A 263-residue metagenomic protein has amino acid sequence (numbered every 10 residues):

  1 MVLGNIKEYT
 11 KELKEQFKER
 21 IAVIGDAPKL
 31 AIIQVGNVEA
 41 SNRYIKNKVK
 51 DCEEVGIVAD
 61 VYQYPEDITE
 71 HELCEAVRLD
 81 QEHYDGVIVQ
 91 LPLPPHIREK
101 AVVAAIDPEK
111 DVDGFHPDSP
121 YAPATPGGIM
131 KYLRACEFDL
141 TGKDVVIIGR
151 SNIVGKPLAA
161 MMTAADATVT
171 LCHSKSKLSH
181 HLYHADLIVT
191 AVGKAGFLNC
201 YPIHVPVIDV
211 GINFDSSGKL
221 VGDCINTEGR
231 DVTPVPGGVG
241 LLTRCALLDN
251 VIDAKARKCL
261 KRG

Functional and structural regions predicted by a protein language model:
M1-D26: Positively charged, low-complexity intrinsically disordered leader regions
L3, G86-L140, H181, G196: Anion-binding alpha/beta catalytic cores of soluble intermediary-metabolism enzymes, centered on
P28-N37: Short beta-strand segments enriched in small/hydrophobic residues
Q34, I88-P92, I148: Short beta-strand segments
N37-V49, P123-V210, D215-C224, G229: Glycine-rich phosphate/diphosphate-binding loop of Rossmann-like nucleotide-binding domains
C52-E66, V169-C172: Short beta-strand elements in bilobed, periplasmic/extracellular small-molecule ligand-binding domains
E72-H83: Short, well-structured alpha-helical segments in soluble
E99-D113, I208-K261: Rossmann-fold NAD(P)-binding glycine/threonine-rich loop
